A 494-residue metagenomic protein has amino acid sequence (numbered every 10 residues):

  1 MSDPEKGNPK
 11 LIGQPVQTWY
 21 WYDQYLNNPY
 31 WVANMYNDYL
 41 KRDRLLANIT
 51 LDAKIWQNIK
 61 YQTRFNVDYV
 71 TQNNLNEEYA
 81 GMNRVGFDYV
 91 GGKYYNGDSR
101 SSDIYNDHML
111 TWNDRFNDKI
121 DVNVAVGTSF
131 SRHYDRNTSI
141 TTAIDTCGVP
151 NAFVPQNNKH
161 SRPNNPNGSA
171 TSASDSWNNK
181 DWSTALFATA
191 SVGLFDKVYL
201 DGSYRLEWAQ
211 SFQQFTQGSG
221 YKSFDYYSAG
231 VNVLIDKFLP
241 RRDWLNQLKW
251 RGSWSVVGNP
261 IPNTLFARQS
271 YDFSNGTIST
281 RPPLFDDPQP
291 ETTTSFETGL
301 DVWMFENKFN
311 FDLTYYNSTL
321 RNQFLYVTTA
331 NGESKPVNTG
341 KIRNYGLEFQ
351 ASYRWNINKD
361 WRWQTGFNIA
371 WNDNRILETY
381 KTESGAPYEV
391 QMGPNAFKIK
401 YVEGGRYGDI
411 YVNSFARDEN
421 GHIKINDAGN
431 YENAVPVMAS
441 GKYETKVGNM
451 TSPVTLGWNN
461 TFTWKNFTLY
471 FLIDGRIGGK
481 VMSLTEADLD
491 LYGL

Functional and structural regions predicted by a protein language model:
E5, W56-N58, R115-V122, K197 (+4 more regions): Short loop/turn motifs that connect adjacent beta-strands in outer-membrane beta-barrel proteins
E5-D52, R162-T189, G193, Y199-S203 (+3 more regions): Outer-membrane beta-barrel transmembrane strand signature
R42-R44, T50-C147, S191, A209-F224 (+4 more regions): Small-side-chain secondary-structure face that scaffolds active or pore-lining regions
L45-I49, S102-H108, V122, T184-A190 (+6 more regions): Hydrophobic, lipid-facing positions within transmembrane beta-strands of outer-membrane proteins
Y61-F65, V122-V126, L200-G202, N246-G252 (+7 more regions): Transmembrane beta-strands of outer-membrane beta-barrel proteins
F65-V70, G127-S131, S203-E207, N232-L234 (+7 more regions): Outer-membrane beta-barrel pore domains and translocons
Y134-N167, L239-F296, K308-I342: Solvent-exposed loop/turn elements at secondary-structure boundaries
T138-C147, V337-R343, R354-M450, D488-G493: Conserved small-residue
